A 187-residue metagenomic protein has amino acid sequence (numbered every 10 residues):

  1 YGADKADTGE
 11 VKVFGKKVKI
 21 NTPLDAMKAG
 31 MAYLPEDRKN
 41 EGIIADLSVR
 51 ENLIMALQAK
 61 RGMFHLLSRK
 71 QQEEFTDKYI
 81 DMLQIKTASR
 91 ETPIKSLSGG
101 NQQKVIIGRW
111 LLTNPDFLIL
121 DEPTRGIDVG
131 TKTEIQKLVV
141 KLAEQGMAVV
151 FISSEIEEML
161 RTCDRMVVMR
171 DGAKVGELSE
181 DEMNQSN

Functional and structural regions predicted by a protein language model:
Y1-N187: Glycine-rich phosphate-binding loops of nucleotide-dependent enzymes
